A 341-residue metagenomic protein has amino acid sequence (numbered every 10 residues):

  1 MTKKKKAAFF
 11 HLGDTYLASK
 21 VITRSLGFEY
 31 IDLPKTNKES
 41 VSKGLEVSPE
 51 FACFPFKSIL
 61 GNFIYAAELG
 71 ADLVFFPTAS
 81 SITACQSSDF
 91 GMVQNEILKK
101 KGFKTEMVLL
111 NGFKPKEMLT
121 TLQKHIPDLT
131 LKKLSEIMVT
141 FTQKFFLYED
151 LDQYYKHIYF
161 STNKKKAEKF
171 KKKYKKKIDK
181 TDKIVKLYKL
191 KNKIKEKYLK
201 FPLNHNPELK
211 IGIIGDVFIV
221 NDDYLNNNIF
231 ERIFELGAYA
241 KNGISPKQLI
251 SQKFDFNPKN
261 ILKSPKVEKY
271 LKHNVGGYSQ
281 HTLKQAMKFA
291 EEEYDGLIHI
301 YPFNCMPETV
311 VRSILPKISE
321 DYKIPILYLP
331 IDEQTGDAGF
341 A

Functional and structural regions predicted by a protein language model:
M1-A341: An N-terminal assembly and electron-transfer interface module characteristic of large anaerobic redox and radical
